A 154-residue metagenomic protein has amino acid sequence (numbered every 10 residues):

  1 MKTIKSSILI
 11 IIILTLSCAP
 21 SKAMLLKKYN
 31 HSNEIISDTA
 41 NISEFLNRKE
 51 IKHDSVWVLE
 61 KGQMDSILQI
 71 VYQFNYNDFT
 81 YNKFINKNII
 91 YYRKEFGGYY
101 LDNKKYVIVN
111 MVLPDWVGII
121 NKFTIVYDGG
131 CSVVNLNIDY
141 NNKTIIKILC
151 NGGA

Functional and structural regions predicted by a protein language model:
M1-K27: Bacterial Sec-dependent N-terminal signal peptides
L14-S17, L59, K94-E95, V126-Y127: Generic detector of intrinsically disordered, low-complexity, polar/charged segments
L25-N121: Surface-exposed acidic loop/strand-edge motifs in secreted or periplasmic proteins that form small linear binding
D102-A154: Extracytoplasmic electrostatic interaction patches
